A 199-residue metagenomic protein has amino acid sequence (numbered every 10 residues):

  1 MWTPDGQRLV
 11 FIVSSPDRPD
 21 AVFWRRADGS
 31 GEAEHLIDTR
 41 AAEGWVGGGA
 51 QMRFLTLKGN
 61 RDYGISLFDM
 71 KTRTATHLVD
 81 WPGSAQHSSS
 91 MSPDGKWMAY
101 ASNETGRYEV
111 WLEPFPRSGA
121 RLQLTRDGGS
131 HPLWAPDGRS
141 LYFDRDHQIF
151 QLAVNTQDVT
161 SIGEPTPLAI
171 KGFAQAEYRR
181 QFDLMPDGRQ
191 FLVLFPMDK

Functional and structural regions predicted by a protein language model:
W2, W45-G48, M91, W134 (+1 more regions): Residue-level recognition of a conserved intra-blade site in WD40 beta-propeller repeats
P4-H35, G48-Q51, L55-H77, K96-W97 (+4 more regions): Beta-propeller blade-edge and WD-like acidic-aromatic loop motif
D38, D80, R126: Conserved strand-loop elements at the edges of beta-sheets that form or border functional pockets
A41-W45, V154, Q181: A structural signal for short, hydrophobic beta-strand segments that form beta-sheets in beta-rich/all-beta domains
S84-Q86, G119-L133, T160-L184: Conserved blade-ending motifs and adjacent loop-strand segments that build the rim/top face of beta-propeller domains
